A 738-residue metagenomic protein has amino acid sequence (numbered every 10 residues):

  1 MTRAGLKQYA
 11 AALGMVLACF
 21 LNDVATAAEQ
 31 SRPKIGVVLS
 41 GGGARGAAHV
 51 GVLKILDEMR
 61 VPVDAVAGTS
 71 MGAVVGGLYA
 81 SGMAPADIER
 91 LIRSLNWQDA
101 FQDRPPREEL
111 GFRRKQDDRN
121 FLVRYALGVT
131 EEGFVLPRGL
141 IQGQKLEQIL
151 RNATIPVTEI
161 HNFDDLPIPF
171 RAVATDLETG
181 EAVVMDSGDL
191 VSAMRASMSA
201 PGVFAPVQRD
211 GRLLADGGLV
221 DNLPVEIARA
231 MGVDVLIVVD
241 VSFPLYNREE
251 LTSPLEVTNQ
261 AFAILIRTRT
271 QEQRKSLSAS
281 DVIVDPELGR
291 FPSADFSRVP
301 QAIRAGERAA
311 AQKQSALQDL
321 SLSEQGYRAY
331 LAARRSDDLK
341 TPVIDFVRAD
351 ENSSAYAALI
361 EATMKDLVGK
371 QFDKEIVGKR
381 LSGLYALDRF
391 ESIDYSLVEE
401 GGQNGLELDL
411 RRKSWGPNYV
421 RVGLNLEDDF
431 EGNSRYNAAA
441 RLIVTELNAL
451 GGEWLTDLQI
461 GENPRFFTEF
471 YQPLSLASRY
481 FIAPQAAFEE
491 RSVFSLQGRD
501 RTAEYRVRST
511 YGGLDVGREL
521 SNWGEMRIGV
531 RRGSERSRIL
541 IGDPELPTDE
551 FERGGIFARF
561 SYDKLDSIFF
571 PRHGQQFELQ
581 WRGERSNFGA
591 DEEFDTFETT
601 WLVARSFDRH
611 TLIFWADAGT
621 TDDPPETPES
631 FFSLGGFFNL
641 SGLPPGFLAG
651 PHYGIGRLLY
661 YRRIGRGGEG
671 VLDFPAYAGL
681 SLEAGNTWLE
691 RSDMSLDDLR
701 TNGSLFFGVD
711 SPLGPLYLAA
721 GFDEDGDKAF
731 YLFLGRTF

Functional and structural regions predicted by a protein language model:
M1-L6: N-terminal secretory signal peptides that target proteins for export/translocation
A10-N22: Bacterial N-terminal signal peptides
D23-T69, G77-S382, A386-I393, V398 (+1 more regions): Patatin-like phospholipase
M83-A84, R93, W97, I155 (+20 more regions): Solvent-exposed coil/turn segments that connect beta secondary-structure elements in extracytoplasmic/periplasmic
Y246-R248, S253, Q318-R335, V530-G533 (+3 more regions): Acidic/histidine-enriched alpha-helical segments
E375, R380, S392-F557, L565 (+3 more regions): Gram-negative/organellar outer-membrane beta-barrel architecture
G405-E407, P417-D429, T456, D543-D549 (+5 more regions): C-terminal outer-membrane beta-barrel translocator/porin domains of Gram-negative envelope proteins and their
